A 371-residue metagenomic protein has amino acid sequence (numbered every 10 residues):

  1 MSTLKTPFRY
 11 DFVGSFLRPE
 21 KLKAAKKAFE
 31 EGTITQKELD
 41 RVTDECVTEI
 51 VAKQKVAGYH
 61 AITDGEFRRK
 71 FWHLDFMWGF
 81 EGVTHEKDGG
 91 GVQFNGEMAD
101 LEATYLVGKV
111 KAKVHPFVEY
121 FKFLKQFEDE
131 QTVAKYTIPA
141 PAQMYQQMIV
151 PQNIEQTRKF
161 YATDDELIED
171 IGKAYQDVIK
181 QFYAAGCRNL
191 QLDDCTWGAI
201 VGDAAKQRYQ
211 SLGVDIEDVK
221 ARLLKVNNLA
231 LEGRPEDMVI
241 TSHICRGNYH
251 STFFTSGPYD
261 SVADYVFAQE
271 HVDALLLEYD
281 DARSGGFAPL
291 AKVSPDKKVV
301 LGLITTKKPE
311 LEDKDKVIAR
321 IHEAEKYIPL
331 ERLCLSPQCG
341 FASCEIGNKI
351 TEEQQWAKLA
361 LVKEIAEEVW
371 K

Functional and structural regions predicted by a protein language model:
M1-K371: Domain-level signal for soluble alpha/beta catalytic cores
